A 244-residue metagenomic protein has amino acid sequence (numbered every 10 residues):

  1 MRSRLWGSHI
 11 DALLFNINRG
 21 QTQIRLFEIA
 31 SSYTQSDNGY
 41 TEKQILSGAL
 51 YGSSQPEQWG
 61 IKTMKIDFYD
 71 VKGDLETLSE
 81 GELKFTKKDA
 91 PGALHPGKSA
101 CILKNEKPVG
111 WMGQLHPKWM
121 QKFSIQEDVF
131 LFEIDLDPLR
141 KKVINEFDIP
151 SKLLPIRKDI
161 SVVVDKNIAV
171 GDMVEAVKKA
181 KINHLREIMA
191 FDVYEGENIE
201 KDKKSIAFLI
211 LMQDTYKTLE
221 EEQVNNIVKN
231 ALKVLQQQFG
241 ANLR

Functional and structural regions predicted by a protein language model:
M1-Q44, G113, M120, Q213: Class II aminoacyl-tRNA synthetase-like tRNA-binding/catalytic domains
G48: Conserved catalytic motifs of ABC-family nucleotide-binding domains
Q55-R244: A carboxyl-terminal module marker
